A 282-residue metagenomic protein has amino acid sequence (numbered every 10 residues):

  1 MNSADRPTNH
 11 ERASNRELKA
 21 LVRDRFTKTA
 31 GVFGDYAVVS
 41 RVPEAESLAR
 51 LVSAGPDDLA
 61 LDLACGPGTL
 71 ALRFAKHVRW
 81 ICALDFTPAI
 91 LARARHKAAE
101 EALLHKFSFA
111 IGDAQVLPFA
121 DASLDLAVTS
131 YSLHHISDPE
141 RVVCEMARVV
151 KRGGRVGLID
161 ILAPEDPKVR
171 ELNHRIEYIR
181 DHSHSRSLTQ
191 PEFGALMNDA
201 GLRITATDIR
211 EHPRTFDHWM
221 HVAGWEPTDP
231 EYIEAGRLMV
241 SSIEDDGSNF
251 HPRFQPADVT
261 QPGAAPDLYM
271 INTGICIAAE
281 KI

Functional and structural regions predicted by a protein language model:
N2-G55, T69-R73, I90-R93, K97-E101 (+1 more regions): Conserved class I S-adenosyl-L-methionine
L61-L63, P67-V116: Class I SAM-dependent methyltransferase SAM/SAH-binding core
V128: A conserved beta-strand element that flanks and buttresses the S-adenosyl-L-methionine
Y131-S132: Short catalytic micro-motifs in class I SAM-dependent methyltransferases
E140-R155: A short glycine-rich, Lys/Arg-flanked "PGG" loop and its adjoining helix->strand segment in the class I
G157-I179: Conserved class I S-adenosyl-L-methionine
R186-G201: Short alpha-helix
T205-I282: Conserved Class I S-adenosyl-L-methionine
